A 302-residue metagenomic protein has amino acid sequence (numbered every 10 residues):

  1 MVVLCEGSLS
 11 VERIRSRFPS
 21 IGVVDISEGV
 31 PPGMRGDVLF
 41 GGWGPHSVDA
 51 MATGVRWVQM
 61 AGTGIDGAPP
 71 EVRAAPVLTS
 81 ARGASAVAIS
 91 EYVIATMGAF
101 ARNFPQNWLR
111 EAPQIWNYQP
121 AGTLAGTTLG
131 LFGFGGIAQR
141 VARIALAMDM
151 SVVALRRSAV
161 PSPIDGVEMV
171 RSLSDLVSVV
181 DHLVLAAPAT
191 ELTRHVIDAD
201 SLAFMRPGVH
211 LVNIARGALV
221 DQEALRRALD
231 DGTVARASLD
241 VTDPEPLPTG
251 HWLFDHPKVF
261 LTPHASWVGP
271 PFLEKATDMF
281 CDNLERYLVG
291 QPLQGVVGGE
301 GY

Functional and structural regions predicted by a protein language model:
M1-V38: N-terminal glycine-/charge-rich "phosphate-binding" loop or analogous flexible N-terminal tail
V24-M34, H46-D49, D165-V179: Short acidic low-complexity segments
D37-E111, G122: Phosphate/diphosphate ligand-binding glycine-rich loop within oxidoreductases
F40-G41, Q59-M60, V184-L185, N213 (+2 more regions): Redox-cofactor binding/interface segments in oxidoreductases and associated redox assembly factors
S90-Q106, A147-M148, T277-Q291: Oxidoreductase and adenylate-handling cofactor-binding alpha/beta cores
Q106-R140: Glycine-rich NAD(P)-binding loop of Rossmann-like domains
S158-W252: Rossmann-like adenosine-cofactor binding region
G208, I214-Y302: Rossmann-like dinucleotide-binding domain for NAD(H)/NADP(H)
